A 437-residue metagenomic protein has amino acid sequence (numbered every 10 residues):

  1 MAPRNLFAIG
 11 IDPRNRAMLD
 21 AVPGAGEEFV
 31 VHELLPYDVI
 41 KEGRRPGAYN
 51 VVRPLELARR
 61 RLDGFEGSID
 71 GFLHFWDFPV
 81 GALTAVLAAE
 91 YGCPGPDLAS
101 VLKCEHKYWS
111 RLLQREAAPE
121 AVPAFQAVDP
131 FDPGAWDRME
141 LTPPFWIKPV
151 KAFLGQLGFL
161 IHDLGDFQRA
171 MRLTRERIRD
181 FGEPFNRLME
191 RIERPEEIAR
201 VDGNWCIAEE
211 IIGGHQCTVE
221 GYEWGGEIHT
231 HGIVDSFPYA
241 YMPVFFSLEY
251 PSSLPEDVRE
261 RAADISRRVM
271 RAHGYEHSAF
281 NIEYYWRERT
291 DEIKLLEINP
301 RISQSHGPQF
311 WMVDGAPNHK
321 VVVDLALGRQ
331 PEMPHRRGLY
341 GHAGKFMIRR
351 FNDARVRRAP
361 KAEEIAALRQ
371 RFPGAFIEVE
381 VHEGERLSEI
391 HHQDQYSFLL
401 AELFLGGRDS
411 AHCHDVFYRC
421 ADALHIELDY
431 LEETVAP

Functional and structural regions predicted by a protein language model:
A2-A25: N-terminal basic/disordered segments at the start of proteins
E28-K41: A short beta-strand-loop structural module common to alpha/beta enzyme folds
V39-W136, F153, Q393, L399 (+1 more regions): Conserved N-proximal alpha/beta basic substrate-recognition cap immediately N-terminal to, or forming the N-lobe
T84-V86, D291-R301: A short beta-strand motif that forms the metal-chelation/ATP-contact edge of phosphoryl-transfer active sites
P123-F125, F145-I192, Q216-T218, P238-L254 (+1 more regions): Glycine-rich phosphate-binding loop of ATP-grasp-fold ATP-dependent ligases
G165, R172-P238, D257, R261-R267 (+2 more regions): Phosphate-binding site of ATP-dependent enzymes
R261-I282, P300-R358: Active-site "cap" helix and flanking loop/linker of ATP-utilizing ligase/carboxylase catalytic domains
D324-P437: Peripheral (often C-terminal) accessory segments that flank ATP-dependent C-N-forming ligase machineries
